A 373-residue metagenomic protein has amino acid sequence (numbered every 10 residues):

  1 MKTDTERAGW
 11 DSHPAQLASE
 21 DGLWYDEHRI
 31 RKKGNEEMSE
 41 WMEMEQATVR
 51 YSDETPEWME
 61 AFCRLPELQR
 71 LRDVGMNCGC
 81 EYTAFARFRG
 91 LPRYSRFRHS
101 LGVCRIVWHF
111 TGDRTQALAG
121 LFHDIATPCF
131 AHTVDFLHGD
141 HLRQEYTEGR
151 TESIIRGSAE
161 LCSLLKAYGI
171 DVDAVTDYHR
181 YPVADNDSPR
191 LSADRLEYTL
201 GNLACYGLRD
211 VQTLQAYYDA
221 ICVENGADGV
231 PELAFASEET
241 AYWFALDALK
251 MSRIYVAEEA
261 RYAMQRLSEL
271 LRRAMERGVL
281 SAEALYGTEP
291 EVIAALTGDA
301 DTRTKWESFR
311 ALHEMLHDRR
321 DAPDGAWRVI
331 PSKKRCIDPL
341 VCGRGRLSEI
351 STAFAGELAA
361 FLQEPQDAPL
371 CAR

Functional and structural regions predicted by a protein language model:
K2-E6: Extreme N-terminal basic, low-complexity initiation segments that serve as generic localization/processing leaders
A8-L17: Intrinsically disordered, low-complexity segments enriched in serine/proline and basic residues
S12, W24-R29, G34: Short, positively charged and aromatic/hydrophobic N-terminal segments
Q16-S19, Y25, Y51, A372: Generic detector of low-complexity/intrinsically disordered segments and short hydrophobic N-terminal stretches
L17-E20, K32, T127: Alpha-helical and His/Cys-centered functional microenvironments
I30-T115, C129, T133-R373: Histidine-centered, transition-metal-coordinating active-site segments
Q116-D124: Short alpha-helical catalytic segment bearing the HExxH-like zincin motif of zinc-dependent metalloproteases
